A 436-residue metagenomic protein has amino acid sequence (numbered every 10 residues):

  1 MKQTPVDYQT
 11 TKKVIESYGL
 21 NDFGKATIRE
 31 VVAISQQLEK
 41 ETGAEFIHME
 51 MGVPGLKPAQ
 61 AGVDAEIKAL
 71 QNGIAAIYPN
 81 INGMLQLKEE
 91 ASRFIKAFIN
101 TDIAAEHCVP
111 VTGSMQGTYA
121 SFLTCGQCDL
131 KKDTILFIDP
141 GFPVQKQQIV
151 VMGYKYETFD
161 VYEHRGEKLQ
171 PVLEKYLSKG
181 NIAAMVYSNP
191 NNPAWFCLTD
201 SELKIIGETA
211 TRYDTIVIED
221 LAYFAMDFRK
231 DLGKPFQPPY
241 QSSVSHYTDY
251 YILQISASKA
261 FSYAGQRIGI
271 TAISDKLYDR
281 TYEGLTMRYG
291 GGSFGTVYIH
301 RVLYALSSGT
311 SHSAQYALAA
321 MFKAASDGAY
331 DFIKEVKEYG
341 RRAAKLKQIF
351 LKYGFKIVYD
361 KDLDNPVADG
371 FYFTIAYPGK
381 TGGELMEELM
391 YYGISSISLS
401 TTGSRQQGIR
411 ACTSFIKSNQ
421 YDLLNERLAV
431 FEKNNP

Functional and structural regions predicted by a protein language model:
K2, R93, A97, T101-I103 (+3 more regions): PLP-dependent enzyme catalytic core of the Aspartate aminotransferase-like
T4-Q116, E167, F322-A329, N434-P436: N-terminal small-domain helix-loop-helix segment of the aminotransferase-like
V6, S245-K337: Conserved core segment of the aminotransferase class I/II
E30, Q86, E90, Y298-R301 (+2 more regions): A non-catalytic, amphipathic alpha-helix used as a structural packing/dimerization or gating element in enzyme scaffolds
G52-L56, M84, M115, F142-P143 (+11 more regions): Short, solvent-exposed loop/turn segments at secondary-structure junctions
I74-Y213, I218, F224-Y247, I252: Conserved core of the PLP fold type I
A272, T374-A376, C412-S414: Short hydrophobic/aromatic beta-strand micro-patches that form the beta-sheet surface supporting nucleotide- or nucleic
H312-Q315, A319, F332-K347, L351 (+1 more regions): Conserved glycine-rich beta-strand-loop-beta hairpin in the small C-terminal domain of fold type I
